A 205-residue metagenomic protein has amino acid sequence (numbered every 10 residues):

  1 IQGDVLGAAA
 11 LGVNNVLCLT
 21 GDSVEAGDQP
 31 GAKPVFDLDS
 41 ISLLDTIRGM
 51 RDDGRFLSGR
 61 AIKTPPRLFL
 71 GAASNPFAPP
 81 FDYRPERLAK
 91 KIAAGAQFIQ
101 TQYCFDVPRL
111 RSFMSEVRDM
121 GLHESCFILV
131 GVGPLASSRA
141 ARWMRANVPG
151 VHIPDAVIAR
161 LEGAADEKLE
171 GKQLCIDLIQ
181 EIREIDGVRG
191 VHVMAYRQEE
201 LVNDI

Functional and structural regions predicted by a protein language model:
I1-V5, P79-I92, K172-I182: Short, acidic/polar
I1-V5, S23-R60, F81-Y83, Y103-M120 (+1 more regions): Active-site-adjacent beta->alpha loops and helix N-cap segments on the catalytic face of soluble alpha/beta enzymes
V5-C18: Hydrophobic or amphipathic alpha-helical targeting/insertion segments
A8, K91, G95, V130 (+1 more regions): Conserved, mostly hydrophobic/aromatic
G12-N14, P65-L70, A96-Q97, L122-C126 (+1 more regions): Short, well-ordered coil/turn segments that N-cap beta-strands
L17-C18, Q97-V107, E170, G190-A195: Catalytic beta/alpha-barrel core
G21, P34-K63, A73-A78, M120-L178 (+1 more regions): Active-site pocket-lining/capping segments in soluble small-molecule metabolic enzymes
K168-I205: C-terminal extensions of enzymes
